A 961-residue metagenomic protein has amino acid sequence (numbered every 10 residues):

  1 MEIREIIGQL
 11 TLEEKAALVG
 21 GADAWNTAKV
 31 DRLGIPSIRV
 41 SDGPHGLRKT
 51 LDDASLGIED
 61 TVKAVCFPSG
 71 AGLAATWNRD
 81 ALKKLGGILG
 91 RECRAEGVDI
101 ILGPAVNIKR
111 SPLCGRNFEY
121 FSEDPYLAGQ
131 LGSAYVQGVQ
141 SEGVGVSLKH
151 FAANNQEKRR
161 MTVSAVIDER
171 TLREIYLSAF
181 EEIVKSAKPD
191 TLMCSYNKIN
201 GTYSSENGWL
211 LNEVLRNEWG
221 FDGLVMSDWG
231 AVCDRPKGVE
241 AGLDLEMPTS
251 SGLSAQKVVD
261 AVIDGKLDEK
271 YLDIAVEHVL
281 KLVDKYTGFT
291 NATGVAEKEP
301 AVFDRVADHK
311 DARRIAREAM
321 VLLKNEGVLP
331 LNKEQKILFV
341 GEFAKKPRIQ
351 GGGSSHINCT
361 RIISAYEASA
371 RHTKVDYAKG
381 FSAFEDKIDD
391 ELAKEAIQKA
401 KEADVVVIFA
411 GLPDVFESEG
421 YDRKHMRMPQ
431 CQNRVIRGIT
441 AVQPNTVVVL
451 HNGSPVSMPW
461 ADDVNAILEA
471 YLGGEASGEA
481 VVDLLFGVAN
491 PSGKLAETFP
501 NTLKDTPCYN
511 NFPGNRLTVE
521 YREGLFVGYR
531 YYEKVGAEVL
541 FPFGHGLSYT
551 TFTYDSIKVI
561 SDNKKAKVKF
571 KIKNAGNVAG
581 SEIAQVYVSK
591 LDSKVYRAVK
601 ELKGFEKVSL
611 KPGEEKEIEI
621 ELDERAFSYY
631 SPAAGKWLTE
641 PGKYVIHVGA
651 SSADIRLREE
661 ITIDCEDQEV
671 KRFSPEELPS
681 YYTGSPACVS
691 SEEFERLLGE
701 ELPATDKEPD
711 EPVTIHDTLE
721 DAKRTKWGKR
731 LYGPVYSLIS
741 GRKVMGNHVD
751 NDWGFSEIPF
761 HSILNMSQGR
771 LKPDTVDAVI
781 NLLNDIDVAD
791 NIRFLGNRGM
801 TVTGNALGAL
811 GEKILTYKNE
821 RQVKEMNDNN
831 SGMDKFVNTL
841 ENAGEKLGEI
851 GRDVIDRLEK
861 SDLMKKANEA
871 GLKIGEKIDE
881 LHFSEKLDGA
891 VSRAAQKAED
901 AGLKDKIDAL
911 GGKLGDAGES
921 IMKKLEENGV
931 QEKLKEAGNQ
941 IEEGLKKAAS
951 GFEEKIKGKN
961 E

Functional and structural regions predicted by a protein language model:
M1-A75, D80-G90, R94-E96, L102 (+5 more regions): N-terminal hydrophobic targeting/anchoring segments and the immediately downstream early-domain regions of hydrolases
M1-R625, Y644-H647, S652, G811 (+1 more regions): Glycoside hydrolase catalytic-domain context in secreted enzymes
F381-E385, P513-T518, E614, E666-Q668 (+2 more regions): A general structural signal for short secondary-structure boundary/capping elements
G524, I560, F694, L698 (+13 more regions): Extended hydrophobic/Leu-rich segments
E624-K671: Terminal connector regions
D664-G684: Low-complexity, Pro/Ser/Thr- and charge-rich linker/hinge segments at domain boundaries
M826-E961: Polar-face residues of amphipathic alpha-helices and helix-prone low-complexity segments
